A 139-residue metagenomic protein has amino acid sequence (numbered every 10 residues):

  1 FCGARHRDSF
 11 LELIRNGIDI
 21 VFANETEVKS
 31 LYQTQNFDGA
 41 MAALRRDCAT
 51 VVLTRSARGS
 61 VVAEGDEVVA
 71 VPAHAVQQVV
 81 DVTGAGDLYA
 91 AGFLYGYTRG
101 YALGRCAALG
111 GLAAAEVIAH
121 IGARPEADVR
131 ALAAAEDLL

Functional and structural regions predicted by a protein language model:
F1-A42, R58-S60: Conserved beta-alpha-beta core of the PfkB/ribokinase-like small-molecule kinase fold
D8, Q35-L139: Conserved phosphate-binding/catalytic region of the ribokinase-like
